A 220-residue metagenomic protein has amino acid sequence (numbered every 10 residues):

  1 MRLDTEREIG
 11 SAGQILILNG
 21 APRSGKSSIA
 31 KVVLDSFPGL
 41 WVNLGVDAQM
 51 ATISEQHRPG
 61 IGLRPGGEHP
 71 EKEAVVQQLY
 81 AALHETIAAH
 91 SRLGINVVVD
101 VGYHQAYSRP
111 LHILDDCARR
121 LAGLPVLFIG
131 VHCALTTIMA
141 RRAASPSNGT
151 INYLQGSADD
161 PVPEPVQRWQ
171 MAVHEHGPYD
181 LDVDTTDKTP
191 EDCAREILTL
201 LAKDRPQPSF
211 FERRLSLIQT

Functional and structural regions predicted by a protein language model:
M1-I15: Extreme N-terminal, non-catalytic leader segments that precede Walker-type/kinase nucleotide-binding cores
L18: Hydrophobic anchor at the beta1->P-loop junction of P-loop NTPases
A21: P-loop (Walker A) phosphate-binding loop of NTP-binding proteins
S24, K31-A82, A88: Conserved substrate/cofactor phosphate-moiety recognition/catalytic segment in nucleotide-dependent phosphotransferases
Y80, H84, P190-L198: Short, amphipathic alpha-helical "lid/cap" segments that border enzyme active or binding sites
S91, G102-G149: ATP-dependent NMP and nucleoside kinases share a basic, alpha-helical "lid"
H132, A140-C193, K203, Q207-T220: Small-molecule kinase domains that catalyze NTP-dependent phosphoryl transfer to phosphate-bearing small molecules
